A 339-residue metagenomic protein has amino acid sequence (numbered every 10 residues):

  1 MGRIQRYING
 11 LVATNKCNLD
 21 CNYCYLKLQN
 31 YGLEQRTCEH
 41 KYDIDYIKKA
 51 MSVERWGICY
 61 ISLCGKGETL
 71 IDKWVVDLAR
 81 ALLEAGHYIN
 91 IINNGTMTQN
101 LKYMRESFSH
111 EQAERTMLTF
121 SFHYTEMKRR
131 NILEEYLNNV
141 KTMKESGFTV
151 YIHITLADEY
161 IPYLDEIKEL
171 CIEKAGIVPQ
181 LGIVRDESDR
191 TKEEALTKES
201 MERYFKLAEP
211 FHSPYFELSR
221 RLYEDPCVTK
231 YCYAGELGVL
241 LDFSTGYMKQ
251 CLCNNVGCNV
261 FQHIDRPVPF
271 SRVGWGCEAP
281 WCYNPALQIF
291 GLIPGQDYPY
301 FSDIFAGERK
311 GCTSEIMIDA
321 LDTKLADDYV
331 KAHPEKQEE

Functional and structural regions predicted by a protein language model:
M1-Y42, L252: Canonical Radical SAM [4Fe-4S] cluster-binding loop centered on the CxxxCxxC motif and its immediate flanking residues
Y7-I8, L28-K41, G57-D72, L83-N100 (+3 more regions): Core AdoMet radical
R36-Y46, G295-S302: Short cysteine/histidine-rich metal-coordination sites, predominantly Zn2+-binding motifs
C38-A50, V76-D77, L101-M104, R130-V140 (+1 more regions): Well-ordered, non-membrane alpha-helical segments in soluble/globular domains
Y46-K66, G311-D328: Short Fe-S-cluster ligation motifs
A50-R55, A79-E84, M104-R115, L137-E145 (+1 more regions): Acidic (Asp/Glu)-rich catalytic clusters
H123-S244: Radical SAM enzyme [4Fe-4S]-AdoMet core and its adjacent flexible, acidic and glycine-rich loops/tails across
R190-T323, D327-V330, P334, E338: Accessory C-terminal segments flanking Radical SAM cores
